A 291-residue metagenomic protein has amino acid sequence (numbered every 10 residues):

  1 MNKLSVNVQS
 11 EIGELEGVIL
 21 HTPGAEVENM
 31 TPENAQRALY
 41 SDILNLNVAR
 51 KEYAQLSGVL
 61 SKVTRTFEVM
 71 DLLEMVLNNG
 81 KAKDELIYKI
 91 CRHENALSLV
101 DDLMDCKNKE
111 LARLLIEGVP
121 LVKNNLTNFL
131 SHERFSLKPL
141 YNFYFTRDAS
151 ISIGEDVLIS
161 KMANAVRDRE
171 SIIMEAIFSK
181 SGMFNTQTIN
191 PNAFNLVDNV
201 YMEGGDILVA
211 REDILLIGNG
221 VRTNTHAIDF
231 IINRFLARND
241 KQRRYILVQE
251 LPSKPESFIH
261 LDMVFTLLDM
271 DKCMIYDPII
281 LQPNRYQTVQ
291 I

Functional and structural regions predicted by a protein language model:
M1-I291: The feature marks the mature, well-folded catalytic cores of soluble enzymes
